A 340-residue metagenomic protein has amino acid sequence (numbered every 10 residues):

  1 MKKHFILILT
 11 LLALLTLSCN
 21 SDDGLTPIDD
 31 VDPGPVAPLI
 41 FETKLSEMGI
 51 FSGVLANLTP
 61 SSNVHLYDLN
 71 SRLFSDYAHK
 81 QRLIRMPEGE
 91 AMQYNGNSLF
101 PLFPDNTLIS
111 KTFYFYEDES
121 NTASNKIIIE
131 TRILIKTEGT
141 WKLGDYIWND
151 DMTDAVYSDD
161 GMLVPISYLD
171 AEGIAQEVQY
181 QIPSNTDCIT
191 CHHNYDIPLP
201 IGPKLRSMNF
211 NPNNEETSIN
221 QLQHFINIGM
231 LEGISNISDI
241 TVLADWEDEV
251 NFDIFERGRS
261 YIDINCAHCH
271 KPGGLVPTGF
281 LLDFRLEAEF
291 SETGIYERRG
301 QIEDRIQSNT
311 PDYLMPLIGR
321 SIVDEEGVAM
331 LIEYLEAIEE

Functional and structural regions predicted by a protein language model:
M1-H4: Positively charged n-region of N-terminal signal peptides that target proteins for export
I6-I8, A37, N251-D253: Generic hydrophobic alpha-helical membrane-segment signal
L9-A13: Hydrophobic helical h-region of N-terminal Sec-dependent signal peptides in bacterial secretory/periplasmic proteins
L15-S18: C-terminal motif of bacterial Sec signal peptides marking the signal peptidase cleavage site
N20-V31, E119-E340: Sequence context surrounding c-type heme c attachment/ligation sites in exported
P27-N97, F103, S110, Y114-E117 (+3 more regions): Conserved small-residue
S98-L99, T122: Short secondary-structure transition/capping motifs
L108-T112, T190-H192: Residues within well-ordered beta-strands of beta-sheet-rich folds
